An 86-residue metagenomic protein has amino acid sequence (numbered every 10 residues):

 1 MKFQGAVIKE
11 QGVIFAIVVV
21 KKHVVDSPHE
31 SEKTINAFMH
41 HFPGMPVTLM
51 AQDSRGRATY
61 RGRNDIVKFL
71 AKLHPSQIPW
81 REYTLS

Functional and structural regions predicted by a protein language model:
M1-S86: A cross-kingdom feature that marks ATP-driven nucleic-acid transaction machinery
